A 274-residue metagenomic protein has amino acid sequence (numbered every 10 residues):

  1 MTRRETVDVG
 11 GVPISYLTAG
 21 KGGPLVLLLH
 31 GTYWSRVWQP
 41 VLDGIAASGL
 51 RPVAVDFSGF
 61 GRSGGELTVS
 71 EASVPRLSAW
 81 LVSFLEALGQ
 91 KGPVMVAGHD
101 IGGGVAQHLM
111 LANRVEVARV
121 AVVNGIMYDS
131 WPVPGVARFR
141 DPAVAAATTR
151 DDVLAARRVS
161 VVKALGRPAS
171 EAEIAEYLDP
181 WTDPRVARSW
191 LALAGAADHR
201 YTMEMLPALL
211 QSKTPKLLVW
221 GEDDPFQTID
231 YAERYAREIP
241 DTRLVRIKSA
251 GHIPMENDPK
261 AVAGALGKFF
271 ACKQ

Functional and structural regions predicted by a protein language model:
M1-P13: N-terminal cap/lid segment of alpha/beta-hydrolase-fold proteins
G10, L17, A54-A97, G264: Active-site loop/oxyanion-hole signature of alpha/beta-hydrolase fold enzymes
T18-R62: Conserved HGGG/HGGXW glycine-rich cap/lid loop of the alpha/beta-hydrolase fold
G98, G102, A106: Gly/Ala-rich beta-loop-alpha elbow adjacent to hydrolase catalytic centers
L111, A118-T148: Flexible "cap/lid" loop of the alpha/beta hydrolase fold
W131-V133, D151-L210: Conserved alpha/beta-hydrolase catalytic His-Asp/Glu region
V186-R237, R246: Conserved serine/cysteine hydrolase catalytic core
T242-Q274: Catalytic active-site module of serine/aspartate enzymes centered on a nucleophile-bearing elbow/loop
